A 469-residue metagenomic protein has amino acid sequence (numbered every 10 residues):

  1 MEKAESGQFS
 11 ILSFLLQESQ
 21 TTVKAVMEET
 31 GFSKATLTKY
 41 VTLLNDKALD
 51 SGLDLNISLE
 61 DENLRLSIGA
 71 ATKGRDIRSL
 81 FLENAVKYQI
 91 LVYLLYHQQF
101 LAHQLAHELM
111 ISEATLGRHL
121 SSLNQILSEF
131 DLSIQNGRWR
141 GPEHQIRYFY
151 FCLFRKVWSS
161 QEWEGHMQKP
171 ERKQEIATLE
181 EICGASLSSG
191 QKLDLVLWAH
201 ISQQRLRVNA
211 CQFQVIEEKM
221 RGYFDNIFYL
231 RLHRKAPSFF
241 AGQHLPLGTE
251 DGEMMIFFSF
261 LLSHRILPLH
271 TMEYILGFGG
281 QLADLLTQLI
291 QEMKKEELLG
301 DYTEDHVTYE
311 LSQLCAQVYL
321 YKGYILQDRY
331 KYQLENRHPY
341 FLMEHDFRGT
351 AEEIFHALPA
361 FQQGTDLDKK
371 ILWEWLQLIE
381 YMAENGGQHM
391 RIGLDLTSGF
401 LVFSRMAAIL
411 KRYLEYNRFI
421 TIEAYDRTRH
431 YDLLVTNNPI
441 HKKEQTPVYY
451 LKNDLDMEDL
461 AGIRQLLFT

Functional and structural regions predicted by a protein language model:
M1-T469: A cross-family "folded-core" feature that marks the main globular domain of proteins
